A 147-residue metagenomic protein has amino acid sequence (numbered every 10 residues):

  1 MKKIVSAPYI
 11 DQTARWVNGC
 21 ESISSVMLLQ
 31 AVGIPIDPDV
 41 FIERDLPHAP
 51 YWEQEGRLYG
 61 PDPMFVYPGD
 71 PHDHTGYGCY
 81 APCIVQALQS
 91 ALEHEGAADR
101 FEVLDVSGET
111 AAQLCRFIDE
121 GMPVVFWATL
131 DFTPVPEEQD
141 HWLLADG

Functional and structural regions predicted by a protein language model:
M1-C83, L130, E137-Q139: Active-site-adjacent structural segments surrounding the nucleophilic cysteine of cysteine proteases and isopeptidases
C20, R100-E102, A112-R116: Long hydrophobic alpha-helices with heptad-repeat/coiled-coil character
I34-I42, G96-G108: Surface-exposed patches in mature extracellular/periplasmic domains of secreted proteins
W52, E95, G121-V125: Short secondary-structure junctions and interdomain/linker hinges
Q89-A97: Short helix-loop-beta junction
S107-G147: Active-site-adjacent substructure of cysteine-protease-like catalytic cores
